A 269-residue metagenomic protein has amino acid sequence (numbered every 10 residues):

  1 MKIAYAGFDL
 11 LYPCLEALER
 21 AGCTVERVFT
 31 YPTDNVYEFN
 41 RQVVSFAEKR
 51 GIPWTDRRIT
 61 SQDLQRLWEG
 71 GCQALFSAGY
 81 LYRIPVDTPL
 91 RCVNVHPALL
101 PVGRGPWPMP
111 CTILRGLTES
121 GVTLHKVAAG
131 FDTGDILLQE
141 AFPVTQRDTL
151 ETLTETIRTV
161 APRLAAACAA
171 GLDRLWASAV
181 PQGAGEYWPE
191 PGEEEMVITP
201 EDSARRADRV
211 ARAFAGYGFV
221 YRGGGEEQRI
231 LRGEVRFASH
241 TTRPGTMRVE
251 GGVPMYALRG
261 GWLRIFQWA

Functional and structural regions predicted by a protein language model:
M1-R222, M247-A269: One-carbon transfer enzymes
G224-S239, L263-A269: A short acidic-to-branched-hydrophobic micro-motif
E234-E250: A conserved acidic, glycine/proline-rich C-terminal tail/linker
